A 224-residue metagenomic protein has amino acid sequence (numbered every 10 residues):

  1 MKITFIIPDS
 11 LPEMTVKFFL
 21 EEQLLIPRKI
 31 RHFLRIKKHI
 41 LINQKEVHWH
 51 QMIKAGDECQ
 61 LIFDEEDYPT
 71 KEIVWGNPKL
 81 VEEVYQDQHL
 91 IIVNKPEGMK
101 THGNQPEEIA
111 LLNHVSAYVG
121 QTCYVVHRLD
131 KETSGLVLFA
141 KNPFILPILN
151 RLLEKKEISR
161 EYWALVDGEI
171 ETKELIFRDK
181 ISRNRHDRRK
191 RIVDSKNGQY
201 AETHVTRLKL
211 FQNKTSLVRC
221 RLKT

Functional and structural regions predicted by a protein language model:
M1-D187, Q199-Y200, K209-F211: RNA pseudouridine synthases
Q44, V218-K223: Short histidine-centered loop motifs in beta-beta connectors
D194-N197: Short Gly/Pro-enriched turn/cap motifs at secondary-structure boundaries
V205: Long C-terminal interaction/binding lobes of large macromolecular proteins
N213-L217: Trp-centered recognition loops
